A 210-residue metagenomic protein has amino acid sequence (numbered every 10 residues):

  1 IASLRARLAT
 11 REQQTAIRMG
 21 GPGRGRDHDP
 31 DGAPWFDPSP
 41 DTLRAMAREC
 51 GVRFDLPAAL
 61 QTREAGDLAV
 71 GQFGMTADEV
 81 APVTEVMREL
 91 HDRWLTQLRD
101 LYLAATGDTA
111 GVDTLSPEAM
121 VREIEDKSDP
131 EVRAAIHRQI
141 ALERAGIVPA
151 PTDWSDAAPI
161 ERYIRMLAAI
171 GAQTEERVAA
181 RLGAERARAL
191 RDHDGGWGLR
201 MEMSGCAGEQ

Functional and structural regions predicted by a protein language model:
I1-Q210: Charge-rich (acidic/polar
